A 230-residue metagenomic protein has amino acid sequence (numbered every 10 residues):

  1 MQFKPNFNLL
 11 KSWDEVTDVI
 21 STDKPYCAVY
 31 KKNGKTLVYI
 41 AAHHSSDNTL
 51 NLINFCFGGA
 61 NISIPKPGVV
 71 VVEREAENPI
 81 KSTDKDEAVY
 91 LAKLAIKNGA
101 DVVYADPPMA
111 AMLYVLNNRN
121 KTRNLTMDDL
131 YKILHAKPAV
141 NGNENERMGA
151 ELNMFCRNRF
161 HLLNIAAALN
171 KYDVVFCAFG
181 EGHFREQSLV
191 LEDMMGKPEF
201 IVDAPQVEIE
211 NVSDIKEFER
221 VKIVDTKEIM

Functional and structural regions predicted by a protein language model:
M1-K35: N- or domain-start disorder-to-order transition segments that initiate the globular core
F3-D14, V69, A76-V174, E181-M194 (+1 more regions): Hydrophobic, often amphipathic alpha-helical segments used for membrane interaction and targeting
K24-Y26, F55-G58, L162-N164: A generic local structural motif
N33, P65-K66, K171: Residue-level preference for short coil/turn positions at secondary-structure junctions
T36-H43: Active-site-proximal beta-strand elements of phosphoester/diester hydrolases
A42, C177-G180: A sequence-level detector for short glycine-anchored, His/Arg-bearing signature motifs that mark catalytic or binding
S46-G59: Membrane-embedded segments
G58, I62-V72: Proline-aspartate-enriched helix->loop->beta-strand connector
